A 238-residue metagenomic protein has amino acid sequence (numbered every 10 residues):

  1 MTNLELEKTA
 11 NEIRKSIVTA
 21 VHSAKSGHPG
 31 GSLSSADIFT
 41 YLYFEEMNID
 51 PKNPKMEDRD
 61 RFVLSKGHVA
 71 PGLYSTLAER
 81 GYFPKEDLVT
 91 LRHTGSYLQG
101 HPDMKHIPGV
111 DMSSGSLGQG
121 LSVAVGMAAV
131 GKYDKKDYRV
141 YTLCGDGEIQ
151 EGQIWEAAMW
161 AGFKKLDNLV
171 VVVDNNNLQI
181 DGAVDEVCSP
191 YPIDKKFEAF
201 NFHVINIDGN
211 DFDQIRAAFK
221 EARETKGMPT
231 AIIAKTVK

Functional and structural regions predicted by a protein language model:
M1-Y141, F202, N206: Thiamine diphosphate
I49-R61, D103-K238: Glycine-rich ThDP/TPP pyrophosphate-binding loop and its adjacent helix/strand module within ThDP-dependent enzymes
